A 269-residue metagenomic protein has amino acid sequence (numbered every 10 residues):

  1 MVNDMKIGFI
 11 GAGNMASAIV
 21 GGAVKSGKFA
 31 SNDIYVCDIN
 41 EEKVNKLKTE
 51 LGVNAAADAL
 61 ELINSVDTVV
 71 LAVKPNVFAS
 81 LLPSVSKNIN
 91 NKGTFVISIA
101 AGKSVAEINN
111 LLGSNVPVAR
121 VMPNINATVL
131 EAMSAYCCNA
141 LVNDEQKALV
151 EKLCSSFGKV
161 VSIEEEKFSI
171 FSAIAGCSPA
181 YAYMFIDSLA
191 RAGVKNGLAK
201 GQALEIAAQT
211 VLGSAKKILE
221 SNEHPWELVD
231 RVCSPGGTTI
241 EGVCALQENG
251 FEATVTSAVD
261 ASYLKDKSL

Functional and structural regions predicted by a protein language model:
M1-N64, E131-A132, V194-N196: NAD(P)+-binding Rossmann beta1-loop-alpha1 motif at the extreme N-terminus of oxidoreductases
V2, A208-L269: NAD(P)-dependent Rossmann-like dehydrogenase/reductase catalytic/cofactor-binding core
S17, G21-K25, T49, P83 (+4 more regions): Short, well-ordered alpha-helices that flank and scaffold nucleotide-derived cofactor binding pockets
I34, V44, L62, I108 (+3 more regions): Small-residue helix-packing motif on alpha-helices
L51, A59-Y136: Rossmann-like NAD(P)(H) cofactor-binding subdomain of soluble oxidoreductases
E107-P117, M133-F171, Y183-E220, K265 (+1 more regions): Internal alpha-helical scaffold of NAD(P)-dependent oxidoreductase catalytic cores
A119, F168-A173, P225-D230: Short pre-catalytic strand/loop immediately N-terminal to key active-site residues, enriched for Gly-Thr
